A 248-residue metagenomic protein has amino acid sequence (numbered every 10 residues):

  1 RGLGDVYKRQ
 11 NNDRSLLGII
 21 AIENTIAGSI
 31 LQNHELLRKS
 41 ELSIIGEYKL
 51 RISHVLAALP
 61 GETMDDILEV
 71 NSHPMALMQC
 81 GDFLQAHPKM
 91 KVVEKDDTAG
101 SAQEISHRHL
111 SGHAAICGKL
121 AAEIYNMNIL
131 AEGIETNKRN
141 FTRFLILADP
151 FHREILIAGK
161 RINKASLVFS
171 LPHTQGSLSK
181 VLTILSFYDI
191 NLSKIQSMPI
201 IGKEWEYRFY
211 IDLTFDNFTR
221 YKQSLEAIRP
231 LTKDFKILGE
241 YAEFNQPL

Functional and structural regions predicted by a protein language model:
R1, D5-L248: Domain-level signature for soluble enzymes in the chorismate/prephenate branch of the shikimate pathway
